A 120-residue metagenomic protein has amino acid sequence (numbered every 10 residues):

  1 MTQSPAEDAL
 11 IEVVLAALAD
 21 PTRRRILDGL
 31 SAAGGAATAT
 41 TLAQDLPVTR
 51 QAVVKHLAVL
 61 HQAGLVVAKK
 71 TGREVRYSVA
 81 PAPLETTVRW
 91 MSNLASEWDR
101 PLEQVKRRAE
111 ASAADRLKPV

Functional and structural regions predicted by a protein language model:
M1-L10, D28-A32, E85-V120: Amphipathic alpha-helical dimerization/coiled-coil segments that flank or bridge DNA-binding/regulatory modules
T2, A6-T49, T71-R89: N-terminal helix-turn-helix DNA-binding core of bacterial DNA-binding proteins
D28, V54-K55: Base-recognition residues in the alpha-helical recognition helix of bacterial helix-turn-helix
Q44, K55, H61-Q62: Alpha-helical residues within the helix-turn-helix
